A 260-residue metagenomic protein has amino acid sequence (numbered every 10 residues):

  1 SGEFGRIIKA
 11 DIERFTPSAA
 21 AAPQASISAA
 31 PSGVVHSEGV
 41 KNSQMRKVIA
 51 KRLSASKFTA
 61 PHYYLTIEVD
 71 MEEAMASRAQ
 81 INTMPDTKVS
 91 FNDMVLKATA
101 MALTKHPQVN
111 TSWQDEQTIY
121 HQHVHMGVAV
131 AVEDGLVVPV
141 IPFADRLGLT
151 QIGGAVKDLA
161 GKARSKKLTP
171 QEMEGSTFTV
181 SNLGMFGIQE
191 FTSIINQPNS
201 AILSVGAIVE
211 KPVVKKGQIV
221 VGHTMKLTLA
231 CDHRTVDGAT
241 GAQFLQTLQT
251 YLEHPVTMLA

Functional and structural regions predicted by a protein language model:
E3-A260: C-terminal catalytic/motor cores of large multi-domain enzyme assemblies
